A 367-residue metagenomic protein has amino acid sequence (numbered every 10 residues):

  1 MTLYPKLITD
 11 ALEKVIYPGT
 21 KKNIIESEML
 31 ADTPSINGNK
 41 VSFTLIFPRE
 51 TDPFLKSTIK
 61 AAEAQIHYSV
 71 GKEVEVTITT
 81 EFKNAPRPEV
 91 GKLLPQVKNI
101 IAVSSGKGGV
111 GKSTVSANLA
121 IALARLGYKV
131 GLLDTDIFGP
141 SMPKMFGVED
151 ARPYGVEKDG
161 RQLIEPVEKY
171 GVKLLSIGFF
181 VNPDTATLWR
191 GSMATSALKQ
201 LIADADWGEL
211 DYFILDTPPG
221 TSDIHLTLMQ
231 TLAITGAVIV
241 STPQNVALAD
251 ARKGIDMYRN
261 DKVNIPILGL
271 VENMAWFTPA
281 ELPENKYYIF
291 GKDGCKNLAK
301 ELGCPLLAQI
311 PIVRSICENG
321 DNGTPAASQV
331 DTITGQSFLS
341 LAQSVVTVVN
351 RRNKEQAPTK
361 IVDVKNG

Functional and structural regions predicted by a protein language model:
M1-A31: N-proximal, solvent-exposed amphipathic alpha-helical segments enriched in charged/polar residues
E26-M29, I36-N37, V41-S104, V349 (+1 more regions): Extreme N-terminal, non-catalytic leader segments that precede Walker-type/kinase nucleotide-binding cores
K60, D211-Y212, P218-E318: Conserved catalytic-core segment of NTP-binding enzymes
I100-D136, L270: Walker A/P-loop phosphate-binding motif and the immediately C-terminal alpha-helix
L123, Y128-D184, I202: Phosphate-binding loop that captures ATP/GTP phosphates
P153-V156, I177-S192, K199-T227: Switch II (G3) loop of P-loop NTPases
N322-T332: C-terminal boundary of histidine-terminating zinc-finger modules
S344, E355-G367: A short, charged, Gly/Pro-tolerant segment at domain boundaries
